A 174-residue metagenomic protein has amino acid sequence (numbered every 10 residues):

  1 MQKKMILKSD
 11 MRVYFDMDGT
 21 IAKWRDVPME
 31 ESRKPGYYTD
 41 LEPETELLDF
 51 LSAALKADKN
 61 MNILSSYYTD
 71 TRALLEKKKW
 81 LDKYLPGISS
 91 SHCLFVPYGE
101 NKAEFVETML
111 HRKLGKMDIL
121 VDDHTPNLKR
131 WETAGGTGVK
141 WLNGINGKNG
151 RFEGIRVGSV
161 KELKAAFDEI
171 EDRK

Functional and structural regions predicted by a protein language model:
M1-T45, S52-A53: Active-site neighborhood of HAD-like aspartate-dependent phosphohydrolases
K3-I6, G144-K174: Charged phosphate-binding loop/patch that engages nucleotide di/tri-phosphates or the phosphate backbone of nucleic
D16, L64-S66, V121: Short hydrophobic segments within beta-strands
A22-W24, M61, D70-L74, K102-E104 (+2 more regions): Short catalytic/ligand-binding loop motif for oxyanion handling, primarily in non-cytosolic enzymes, centered on
E42, L47-K77, L81, V96: Substrate-recognition element of Asp-dependent hydrolases with the DxDx(T/V) motif
N60-N62, L94, I119, V139: A structural signal for isolated positions on well-ordered beta-strands in alpha/beta enzyme cores
I88-D118: Donor nucleotide-activated moiety binding/catalytic core segment of transferases that use nucleotide-activated donors
G115-V160: Acidic, Mg2+-coordinating phosphoryl-transfer loop and its flanking beta/alpha structural elements, shared across
